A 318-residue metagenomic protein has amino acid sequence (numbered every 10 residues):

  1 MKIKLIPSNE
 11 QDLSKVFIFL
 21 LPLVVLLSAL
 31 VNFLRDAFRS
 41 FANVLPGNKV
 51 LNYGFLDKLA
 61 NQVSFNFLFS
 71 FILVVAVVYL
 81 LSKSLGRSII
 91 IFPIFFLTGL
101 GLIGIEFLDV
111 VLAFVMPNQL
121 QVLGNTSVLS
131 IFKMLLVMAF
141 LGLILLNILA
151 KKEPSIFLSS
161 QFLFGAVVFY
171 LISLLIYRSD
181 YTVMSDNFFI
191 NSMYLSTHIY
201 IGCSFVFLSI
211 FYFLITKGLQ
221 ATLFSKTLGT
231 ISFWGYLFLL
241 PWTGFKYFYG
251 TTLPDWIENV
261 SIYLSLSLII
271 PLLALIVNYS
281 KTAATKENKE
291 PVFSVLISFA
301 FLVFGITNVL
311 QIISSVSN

Functional and structural regions predicted by a protein language model:
K2-V75: N-terminal signal-anchor module of multipass membrane proteins
L5-P22, S84-L100, Q119-I131, L145-G165 (+3 more regions): Membrane-interfacial loop-to-helix junctions in multi-pass inner-membrane proteins
I18, P22-A29, L68, F96-I103 (+10 more regions): Residues within membrane-spanning alpha-helices of integral membrane proteins, especially the hydrophobic core/packing
S28-L45, I103-L120, A166-N187, S209-K217 (+3 more regions): C-terminal ends of transmembrane alpha-helices and the immediately adjacent extracellular/lumenal or cytosolic loop
D36-F41, L56-K151, L174-M184, L240-S267: Membrane-interface helix-loop-helix modules in multi-pass inner-membrane proteins
G54-L73, N187-F211, L228-F238, D255-N318: Functional transmembrane alpha-helices
L73-R87, V137-E153, V206-A221, I269-E290: Internal transmembrane alpha-helix with an interfacial aromatic "cap," most often the third helix
P154, L158, G165, L171-Y194 (+1 more regions): Intramembrane catalytic core of multi-pass membrane enzymes that act on lipidic substrates
